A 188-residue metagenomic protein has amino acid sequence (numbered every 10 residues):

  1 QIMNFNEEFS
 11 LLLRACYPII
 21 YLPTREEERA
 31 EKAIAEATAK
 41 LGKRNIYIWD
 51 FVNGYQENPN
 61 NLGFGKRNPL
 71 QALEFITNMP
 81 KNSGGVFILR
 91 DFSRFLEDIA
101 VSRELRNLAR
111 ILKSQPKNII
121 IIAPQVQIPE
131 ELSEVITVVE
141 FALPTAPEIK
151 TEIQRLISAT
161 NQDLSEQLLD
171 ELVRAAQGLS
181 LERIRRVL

Functional and structural regions predicted by a protein language model:
I2-L188: ATP/nucleotide-binding catalytic cores
